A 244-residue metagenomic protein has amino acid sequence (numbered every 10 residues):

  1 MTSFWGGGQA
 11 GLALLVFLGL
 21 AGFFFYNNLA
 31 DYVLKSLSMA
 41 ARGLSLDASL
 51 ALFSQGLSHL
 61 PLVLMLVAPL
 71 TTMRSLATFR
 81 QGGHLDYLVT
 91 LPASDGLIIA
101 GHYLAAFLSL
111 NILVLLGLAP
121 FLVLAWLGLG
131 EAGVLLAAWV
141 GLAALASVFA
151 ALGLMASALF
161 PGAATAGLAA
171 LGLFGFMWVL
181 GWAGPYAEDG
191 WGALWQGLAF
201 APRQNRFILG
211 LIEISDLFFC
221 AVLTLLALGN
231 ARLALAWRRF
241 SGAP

Functional and structural regions predicted by a protein language model:
M1-L14, F240, P244: Aromatic- and glycine-rich beta-strand/loop motifs that create alpha-glucan
W5-L12, L142-G175, A183: A structural motif at transmembrane helix-loop-helix junctions in multipass membrane proteins
G6-K35, L62-V67, G172-F176: Hydrophobic alpha-helical transmembrane segments of multi-pass membrane transport/permease proteins
V16, L52-T78, L113: Long, hydrophobic alpha-helical segments
G22-Y26, L50-S54, A100-A163: Secretory targeting signals
N27-A51, A166-P244: Terminal transmembrane helical anchor/hairpin motif
P69-V89, Y103: Transmembrane helix boundary and interhelical loop/hinge segments in multi-pass membrane proteins
